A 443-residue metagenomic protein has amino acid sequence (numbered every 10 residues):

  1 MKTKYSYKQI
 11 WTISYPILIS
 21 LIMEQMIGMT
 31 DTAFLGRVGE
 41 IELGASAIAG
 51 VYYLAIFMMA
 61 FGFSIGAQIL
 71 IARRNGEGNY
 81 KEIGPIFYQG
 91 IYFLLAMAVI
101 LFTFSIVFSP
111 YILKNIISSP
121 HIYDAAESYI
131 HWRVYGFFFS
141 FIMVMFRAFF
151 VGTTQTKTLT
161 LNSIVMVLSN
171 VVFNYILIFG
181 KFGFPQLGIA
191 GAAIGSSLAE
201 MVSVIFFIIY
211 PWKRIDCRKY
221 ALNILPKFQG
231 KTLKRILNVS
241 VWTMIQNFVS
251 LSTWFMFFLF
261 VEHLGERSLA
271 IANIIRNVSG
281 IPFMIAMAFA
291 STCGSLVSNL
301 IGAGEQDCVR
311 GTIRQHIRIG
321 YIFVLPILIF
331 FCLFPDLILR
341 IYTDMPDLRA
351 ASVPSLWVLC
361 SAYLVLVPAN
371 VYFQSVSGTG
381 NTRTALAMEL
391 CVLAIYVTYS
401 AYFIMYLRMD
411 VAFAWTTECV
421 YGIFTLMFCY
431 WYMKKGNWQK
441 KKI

Functional and structural regions predicted by a protein language model:
M1-S14, I71-F138, F184-V241, V297-A362 (+1 more regions): Short alpha-helical transmembrane segments in multi-pass integral membrane proteins
K2-A33, R37-V38, L54-G66, L70 (+5 more regions): N-terminal transmembrane alpha-helices
T12-G28, W132, M166, A199-S203 (+4 more regions): Transmembrane helical elements of multi-pass membrane transporters/channels
I17, L21, A33, I69 (+16 more regions): Transmembrane alpha-helix boundary and packing residues in multipass membrane permease domains and related
I22, M26-G44, L113-P120, I176-L187 (+4 more regions): Helix-terminus/linker motif at the lipid-water interface of multi-pass membrane proteins
E24, G28-L35, F57-S64, Q68 (+16 more regions): Alpha-helical transmembrane segments and their lipid-water interface positions in multi-pass membrane proteins
L43-I106, S140-T154, T158-L159, I271-P335 (+1 more regions): Small-residue-rich hydrophobic transmembrane alpha-helices
S64, Q68, R133-G152, L159-N170 (+5 more regions): Short runs within selected transmembrane alpha-helices of multi-pass transporters and secretion channels
